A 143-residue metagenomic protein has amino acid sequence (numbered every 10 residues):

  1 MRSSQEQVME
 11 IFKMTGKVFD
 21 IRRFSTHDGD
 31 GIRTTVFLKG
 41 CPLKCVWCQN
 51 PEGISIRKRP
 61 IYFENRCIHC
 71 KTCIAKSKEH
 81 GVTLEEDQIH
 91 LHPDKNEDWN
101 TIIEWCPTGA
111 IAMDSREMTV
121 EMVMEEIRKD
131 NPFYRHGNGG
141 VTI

Functional and structural regions predicted by a protein language model:
M1-C70, I74, T83-E85, T108: Flexible, acidic/Gly-rich N-terminal and inter-domain linker regions that tether and position cofactor-handling modules
S55-I143: Conserved Radical SAM active-site core
